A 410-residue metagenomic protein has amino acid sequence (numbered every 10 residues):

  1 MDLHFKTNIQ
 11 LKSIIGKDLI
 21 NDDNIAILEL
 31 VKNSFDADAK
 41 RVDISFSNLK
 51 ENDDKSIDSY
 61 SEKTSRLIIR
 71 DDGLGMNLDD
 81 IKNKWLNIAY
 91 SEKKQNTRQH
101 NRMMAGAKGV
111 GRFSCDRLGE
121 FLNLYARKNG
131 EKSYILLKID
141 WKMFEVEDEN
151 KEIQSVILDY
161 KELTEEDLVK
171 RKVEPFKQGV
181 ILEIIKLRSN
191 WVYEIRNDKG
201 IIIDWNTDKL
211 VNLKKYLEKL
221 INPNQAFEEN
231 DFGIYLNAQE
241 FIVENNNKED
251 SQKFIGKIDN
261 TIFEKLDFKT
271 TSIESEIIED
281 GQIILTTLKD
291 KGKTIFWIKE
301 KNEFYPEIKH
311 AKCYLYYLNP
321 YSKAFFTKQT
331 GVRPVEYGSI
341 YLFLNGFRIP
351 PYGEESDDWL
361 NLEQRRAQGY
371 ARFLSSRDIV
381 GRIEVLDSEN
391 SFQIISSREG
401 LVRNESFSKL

Functional and structural regions predicted by a protein language model:
M1, K293-L410: Charged regulatory segments coupled to nucleotide-binding catalytic modules in large multidomain enzymes
M1-E194: GHKL (Bergerat-fold) ATPase N-terminal catalytic module, capturing the glycine-rich phosphate-binding loop and acidic
I15-G16, V31, R112, L168-R171 (+4 more regions): Generic recognition of flexible, low-complexity loop/linker segments
K40-D43, R66, F121-N123, I181 (+4 more regions): Beta-sheet entry/capping signal
L74, L78, K108, P175 (+7 more regions): Active-site-proximal structural scaffolding
S133, K170-V332: Glycine/threonine-rich ATP-lid/beta-loop region of ATP-binding domains
I139-E147, K248-F263, E354-D358: A short, sequence-level motif marking secondary-structure junctions
